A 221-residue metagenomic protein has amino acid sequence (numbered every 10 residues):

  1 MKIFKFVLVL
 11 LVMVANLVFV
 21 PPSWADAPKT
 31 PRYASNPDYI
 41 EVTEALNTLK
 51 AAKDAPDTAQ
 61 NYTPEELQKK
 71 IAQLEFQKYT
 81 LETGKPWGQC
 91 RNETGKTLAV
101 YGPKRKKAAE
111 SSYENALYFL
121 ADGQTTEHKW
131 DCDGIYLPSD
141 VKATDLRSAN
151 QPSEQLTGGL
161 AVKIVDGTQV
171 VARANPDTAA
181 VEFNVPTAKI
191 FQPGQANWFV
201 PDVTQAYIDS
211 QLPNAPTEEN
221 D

Functional and structural regions predicted by a protein language model:
M1-L8: Bacterial N-terminal signal peptides that target proteins for export
L8-V18: Bacterial N-terminal signal peptides
P21-D221: Intrinsically disordered, low-complexity segments enriched in small/polar residues
